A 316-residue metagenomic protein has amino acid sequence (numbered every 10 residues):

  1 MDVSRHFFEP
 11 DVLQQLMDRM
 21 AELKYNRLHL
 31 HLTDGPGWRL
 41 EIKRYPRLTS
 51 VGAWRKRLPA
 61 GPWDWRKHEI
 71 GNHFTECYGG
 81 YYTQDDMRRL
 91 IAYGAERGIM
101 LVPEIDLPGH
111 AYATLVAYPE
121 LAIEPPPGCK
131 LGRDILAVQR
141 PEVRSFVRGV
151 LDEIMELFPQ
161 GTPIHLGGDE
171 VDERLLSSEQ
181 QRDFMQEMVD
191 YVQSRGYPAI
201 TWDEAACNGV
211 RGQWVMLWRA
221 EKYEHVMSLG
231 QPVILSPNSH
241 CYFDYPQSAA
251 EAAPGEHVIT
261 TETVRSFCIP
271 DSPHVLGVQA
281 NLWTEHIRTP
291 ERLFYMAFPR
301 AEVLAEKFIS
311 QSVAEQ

Functional and structural regions predicted by a protein language model:
M1, L28-L30, L101-I105, I164-L166 (+4 more regions): Hydrophobic faces of well-ordered beta-strands that scaffold small-molecule active sites in alpha/beta enzyme cores
M1-V12, G132-V143, I287-R288: Active-site mouth loops of central-metabolism enzymes
D2-G35: A conserved hydrophobic secondary-structure block that centers on an alpha-helix together with its immediately flanking
D2-S4, T33-G37, D106-H110, D169-V171 (+4 more regions): Active-site beta-loop-alpha junctions enriched in small/polar residues
L23-L28, A95-M100, P159-P163, S194-P198 (+2 more regions): Loop/turn elements at helix/coil->beta-strand transitions in domains of secreted/extracellular proteins
P36-E96, A111-S145, R174: Aromatic- and acidic-residue-enriched carbohydrate-binding clefts of CAZyme catalytic domains
T114-G230: Active-site neighborhood of glycoside hydrolase catalytic domains
G209-Q213, R219-Q316: Flexible, acidic glycine-rich loops studded with aromatic residues
